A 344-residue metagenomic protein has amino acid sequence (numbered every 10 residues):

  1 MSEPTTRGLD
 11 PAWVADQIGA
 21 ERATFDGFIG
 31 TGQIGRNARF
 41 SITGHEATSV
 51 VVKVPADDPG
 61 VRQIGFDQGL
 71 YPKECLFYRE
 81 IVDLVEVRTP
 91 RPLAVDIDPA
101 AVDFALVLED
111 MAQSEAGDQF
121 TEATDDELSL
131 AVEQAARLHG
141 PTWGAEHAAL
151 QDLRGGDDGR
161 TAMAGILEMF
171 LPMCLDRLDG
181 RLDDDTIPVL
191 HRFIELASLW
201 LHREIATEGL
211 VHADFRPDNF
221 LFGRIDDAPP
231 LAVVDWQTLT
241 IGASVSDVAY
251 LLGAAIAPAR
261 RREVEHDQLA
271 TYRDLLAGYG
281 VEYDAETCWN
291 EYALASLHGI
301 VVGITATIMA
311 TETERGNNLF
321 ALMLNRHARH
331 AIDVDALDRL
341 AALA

Functional and structural regions predicted by a protein language model:
M1-D103, F222-L231, A342-A344: Conserved NTP-binding catalytic cores of kinases and kinase-like/nucleotidyltransferase enzymes across multiple kinase
M1-T5, L150-W200: Active-site catalytic-loop/activation-segment of kinase and kinase-like phosphoryl-transfer enzymes
A56-P59, L108-E122, G140-G144, L251 (+1 more regions): A glycine-centered beta->alpha junction motif in the catalytic cores of kinase/phosphotransferase enzymes
L76, T238, S244-G280, S296-G316: Active-site activation/catalytic loop segments of kinase-like enzymes and analogous catalytic loops in related
V95-L130: Conserved structural core of kinase catalytic domains
G117-D152: Conserved kinase catalytic-core helix
D218-L251: Catalytic activation segment of kinase domains across protein kinase-like and atypical kinase folds
L294, H298-A344: ATP/Mg2+ or Mg2+-diphosphate-binding catalytic cores that bind nucleotide phosphates or diphosphates via glycine-rich
